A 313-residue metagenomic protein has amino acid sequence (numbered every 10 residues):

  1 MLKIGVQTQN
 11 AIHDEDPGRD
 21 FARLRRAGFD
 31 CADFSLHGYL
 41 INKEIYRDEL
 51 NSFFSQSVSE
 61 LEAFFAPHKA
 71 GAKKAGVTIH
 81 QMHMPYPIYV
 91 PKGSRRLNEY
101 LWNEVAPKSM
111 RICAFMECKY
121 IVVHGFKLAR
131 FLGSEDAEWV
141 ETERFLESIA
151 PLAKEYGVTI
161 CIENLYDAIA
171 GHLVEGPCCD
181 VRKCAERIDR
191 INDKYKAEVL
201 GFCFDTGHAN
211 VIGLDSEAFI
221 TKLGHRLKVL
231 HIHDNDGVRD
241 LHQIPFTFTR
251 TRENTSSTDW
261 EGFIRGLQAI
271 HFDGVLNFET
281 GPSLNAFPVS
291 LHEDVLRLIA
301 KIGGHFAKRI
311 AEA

Functional and structural regions predicted by a protein language model:
M1-A11, H68-K69, K73-H80, M84-V90 (+4 more regions): Mobile, glycine- and charge-enriched loop segments and immediately flanking short secondary-structure elements within
M1-G5, N10-G28, N103, R111 (+2 more regions): Histidine-acidic metal/acid-base catalytic patches
N10-I12, L36-L40, P85-I88, G125-A129 (+4 more regions): Active-site-proximal loop/turn and secondary-structure-junction residues that shape catalytic pockets, frequently
D30-C31, T78, K119, T159 (+1 more regions): Residue-level detector of anion-binding/catalytic polar loops
D33, Q81, V122, C161 (+2 more regions): Conserved beta-strand positions in the central sheet of alpha/beta enzyme cores
F34-H68: Glycine-rich, proline-tolerant flexible connector loops at the mouths of alpha/beta enzymes
S55-M82, T142-A153, A185-R190, T258-E261: Alpha-helix-loop-beta-strand connector modules within alpha/beta enzyme cores
K73-K74, I88-G201, V211, D294-K301: Active-site acidic/histidine proton-transfer and metal-coordination neighborhood in alpha/beta enzyme cores
